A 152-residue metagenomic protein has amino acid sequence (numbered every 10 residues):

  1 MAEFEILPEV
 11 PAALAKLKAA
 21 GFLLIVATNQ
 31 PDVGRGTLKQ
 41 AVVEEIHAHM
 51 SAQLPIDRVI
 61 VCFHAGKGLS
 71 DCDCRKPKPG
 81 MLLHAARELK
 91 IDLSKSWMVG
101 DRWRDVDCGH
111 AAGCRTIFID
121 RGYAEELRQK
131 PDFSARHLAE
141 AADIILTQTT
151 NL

Functional and structural regions predicted by a protein language model:
M1-E5: Short glycine-enriched, charge-decorated loop/helix-capping segments at active-site entrances that position
L7-E9, D92: Poly-acidic low-complexity segments
E9-V10, R102: Amphipathic coiled-coil/heptad-repeat helices and related helical stalk/stem segments that mediate oligomerization
V10-V43, H47, I56-A65, G109: Substrate-recognition element of Asp-dependent hydrolases with the DxDx(T/V) motif
Q40-R58, G66-M98, R102-L152: Asp-based, Mg2+/Mn2+-dependent phosphohydrolase catalytic module
